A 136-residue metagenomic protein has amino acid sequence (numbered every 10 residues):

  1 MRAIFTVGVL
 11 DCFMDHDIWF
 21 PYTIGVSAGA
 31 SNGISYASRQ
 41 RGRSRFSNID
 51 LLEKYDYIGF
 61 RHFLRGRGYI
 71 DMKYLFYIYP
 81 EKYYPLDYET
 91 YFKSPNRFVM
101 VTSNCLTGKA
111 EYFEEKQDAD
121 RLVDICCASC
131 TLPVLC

Functional and structural regions predicted by a protein language model:
M1-T23, I34-C136: Patatin-like phospholipase
G25, G29: Gly/Ala-rich beta-loop-alpha elbow adjacent to hydrolase catalytic centers
